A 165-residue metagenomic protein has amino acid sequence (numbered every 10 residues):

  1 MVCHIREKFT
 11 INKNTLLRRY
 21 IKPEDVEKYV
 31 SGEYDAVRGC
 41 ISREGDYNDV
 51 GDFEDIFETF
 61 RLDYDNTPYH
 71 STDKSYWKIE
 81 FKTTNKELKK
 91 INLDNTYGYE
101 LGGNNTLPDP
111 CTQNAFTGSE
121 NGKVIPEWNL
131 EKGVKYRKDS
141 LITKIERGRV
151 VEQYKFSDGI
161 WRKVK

Functional and structural regions predicted by a protein language model:
M1-K165: Catalytic toxin/effector domains delivered as secreted proteins or via bacterial secretion systems
